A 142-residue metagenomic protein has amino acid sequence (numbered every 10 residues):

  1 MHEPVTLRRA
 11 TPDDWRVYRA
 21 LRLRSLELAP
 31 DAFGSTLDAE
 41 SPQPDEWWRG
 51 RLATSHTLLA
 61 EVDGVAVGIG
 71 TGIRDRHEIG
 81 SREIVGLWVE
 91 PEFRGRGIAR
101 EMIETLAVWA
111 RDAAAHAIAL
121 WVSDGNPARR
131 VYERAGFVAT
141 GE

Functional and structural regions predicted by a protein language model:
P4-L7: Extreme N-terminal starter segment of soluble prokaryotic enzymes
P12-E92, I103-T105, W109, A113: Acetyl-CoA-dependent GNAT
R96: Flexible nucleotide-binding loop
A99, I103, S123-A128: Short glycine/proline-centered loop/turn elements that form peptide/ligand docking sites
A110-S123: Conserved GNAT acetyl-CoA-binding A-motif
E133-E142: Conserved acetyl-CoA-binding loop of GNAT-fold acetyltransferases
